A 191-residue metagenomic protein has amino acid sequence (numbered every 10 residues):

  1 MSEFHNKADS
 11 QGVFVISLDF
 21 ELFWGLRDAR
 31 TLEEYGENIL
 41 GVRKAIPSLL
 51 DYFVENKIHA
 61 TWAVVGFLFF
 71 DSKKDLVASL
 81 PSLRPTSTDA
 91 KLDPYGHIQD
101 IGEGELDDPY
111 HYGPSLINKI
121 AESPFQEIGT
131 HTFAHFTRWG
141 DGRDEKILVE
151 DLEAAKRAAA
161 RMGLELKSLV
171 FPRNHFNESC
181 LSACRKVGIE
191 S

Functional and structural regions predicted by a protein language model:
M1-S168, R173-S191: Catalytic alpha-helical scaffold of carbohydrate-active enzymes acting on polysaccharides/glycoconjugates
